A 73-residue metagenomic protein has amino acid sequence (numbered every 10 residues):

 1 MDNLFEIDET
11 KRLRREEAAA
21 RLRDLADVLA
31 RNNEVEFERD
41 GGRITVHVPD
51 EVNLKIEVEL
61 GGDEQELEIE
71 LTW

Functional and structural regions predicted by a protein language model:
M1-E6, P49: Long, charged, low-complexity intrinsically disordered regions
E6-D8, D63: Predominantly single-stranded RNA-binding modules in RNA-associated proteins
E9, N33-K55: Short, structured protein-protein interaction patches enriched in aromatics and acidic/basic residues, typified by
N53-W73: C-terminal edge-of-domain segments
